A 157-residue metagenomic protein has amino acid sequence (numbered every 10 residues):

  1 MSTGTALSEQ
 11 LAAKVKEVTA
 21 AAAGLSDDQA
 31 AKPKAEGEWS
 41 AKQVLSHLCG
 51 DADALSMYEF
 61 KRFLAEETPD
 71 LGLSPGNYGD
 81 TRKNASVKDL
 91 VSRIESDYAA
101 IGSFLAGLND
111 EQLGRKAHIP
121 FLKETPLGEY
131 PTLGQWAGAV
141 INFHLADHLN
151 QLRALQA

Functional and structural regions predicted by a protein language model:
M1-E17: Extreme N-terminal tail/first-helix region
S8-L11, F60, V87-I94, G138-I141 (+1 more regions): Hydrophobic packing residues in well-ordered alpha-helices of helical domains and bundles
Q10, A21, R62-F63, T81 (+4 more regions): Residues that form generic nucleotide/phosphate-binding pockets
V15-S26, D53, M57, E95-N109 (+2 more regions): Structural signal for well-ordered, non-membrane alpha-helices
A31-G76, K116-A157: Short, contiguous alpha-helical
N77-K116, W136-A139: Acidic/histidine-rich alpha-helical segments that form the ligand environment of transition-metal centers
